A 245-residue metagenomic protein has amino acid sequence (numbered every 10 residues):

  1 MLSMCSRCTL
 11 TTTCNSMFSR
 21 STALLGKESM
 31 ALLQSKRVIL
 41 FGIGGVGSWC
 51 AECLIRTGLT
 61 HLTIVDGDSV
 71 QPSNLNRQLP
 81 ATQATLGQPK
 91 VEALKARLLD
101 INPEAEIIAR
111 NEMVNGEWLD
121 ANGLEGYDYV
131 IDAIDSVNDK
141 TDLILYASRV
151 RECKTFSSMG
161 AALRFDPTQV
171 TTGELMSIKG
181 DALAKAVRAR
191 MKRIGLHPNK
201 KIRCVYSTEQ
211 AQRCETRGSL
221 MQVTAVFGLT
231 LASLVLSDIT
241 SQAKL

Functional and structural regions predicted by a protein language model:
M1-I39, P72: N-terminal charged helix/coil linker that caps or initiates catalytic domains
L2, E125-Y129, I134-D142, T155 (+2 more regions): Glycine-rich phosphate/adenylate-binding loop
L40-G42, V65: Conserved N-terminal Rossmann-fold NAD(P)-binding element of oxidoreductases
V46: Hydrophobic/small residue at the entry helix of a nucleotide-binding pocket
R56-H61, E152: Conserved S-adenosyl-L-methionine
D66-I101: Glycine-rich phosphate-binding loop and adjoining beta1-alpha1-beta2 segment of Rossmann-like nucleotide-binding folds
N111-W118: Conserved SAM/SAH-binding loop
